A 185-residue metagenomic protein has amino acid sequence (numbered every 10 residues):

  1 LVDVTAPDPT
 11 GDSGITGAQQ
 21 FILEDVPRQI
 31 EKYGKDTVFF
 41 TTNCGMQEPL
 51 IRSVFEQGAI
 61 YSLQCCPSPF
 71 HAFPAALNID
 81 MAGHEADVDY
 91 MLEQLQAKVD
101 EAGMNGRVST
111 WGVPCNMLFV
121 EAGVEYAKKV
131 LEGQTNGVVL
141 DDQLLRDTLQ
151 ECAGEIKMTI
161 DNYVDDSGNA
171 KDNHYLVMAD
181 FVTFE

Functional and structural regions predicted by a protein language model:
L1-E185: A residue-level marker of the well-folded mature domains of exported/periplasmic proteins
